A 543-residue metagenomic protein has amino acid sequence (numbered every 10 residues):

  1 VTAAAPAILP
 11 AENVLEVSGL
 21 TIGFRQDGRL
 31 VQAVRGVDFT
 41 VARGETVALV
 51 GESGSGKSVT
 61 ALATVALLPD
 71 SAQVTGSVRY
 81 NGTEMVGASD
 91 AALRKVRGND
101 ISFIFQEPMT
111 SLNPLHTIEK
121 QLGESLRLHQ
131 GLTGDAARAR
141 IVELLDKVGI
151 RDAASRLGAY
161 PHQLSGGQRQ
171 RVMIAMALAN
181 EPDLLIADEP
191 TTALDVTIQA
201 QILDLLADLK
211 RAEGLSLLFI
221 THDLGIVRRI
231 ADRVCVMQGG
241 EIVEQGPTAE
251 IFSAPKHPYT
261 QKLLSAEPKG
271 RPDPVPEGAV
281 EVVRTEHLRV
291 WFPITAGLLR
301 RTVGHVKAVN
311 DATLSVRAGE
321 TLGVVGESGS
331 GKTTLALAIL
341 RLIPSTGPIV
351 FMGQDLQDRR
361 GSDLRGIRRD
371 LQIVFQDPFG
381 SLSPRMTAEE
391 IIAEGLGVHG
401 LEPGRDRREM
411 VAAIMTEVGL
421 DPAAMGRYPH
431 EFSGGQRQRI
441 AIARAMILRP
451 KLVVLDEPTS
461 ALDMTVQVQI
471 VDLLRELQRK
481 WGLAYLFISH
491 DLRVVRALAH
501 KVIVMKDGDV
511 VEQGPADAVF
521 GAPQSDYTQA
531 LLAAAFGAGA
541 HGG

Functional and structural regions predicted by a protein language model:
Q73-E84, G347-L356, I367: Conserved ABC transporter NBD signature motif
A136-S155, D406-A423, L532-A533: Conserved ABC ATPase "signature" region
A159-L164, Q168, Y428-F432, Q436: Conserved ABC ATPase signature
A179-D183, I447-K451: A short, proline-enriched helix->beta-strand linker immediately N-terminal to the Walker B motif in ABC-type P-loop
V227-R229, V495-A497: A short, surface-exposed alpha-helical micro-motif characterized by mixed small hydrophobic and charged/polar residues
I242-G246, A254, Q513-G514, A522: ABC ATPase "signature
